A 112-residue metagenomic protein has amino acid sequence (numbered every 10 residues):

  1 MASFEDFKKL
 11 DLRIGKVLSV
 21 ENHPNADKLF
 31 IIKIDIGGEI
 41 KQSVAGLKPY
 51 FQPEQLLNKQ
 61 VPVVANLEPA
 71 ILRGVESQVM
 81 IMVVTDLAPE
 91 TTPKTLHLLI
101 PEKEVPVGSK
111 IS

Functional and structural regions predicted by a protein language model:
M1-S112: Phosphate-backbone binding interfaces of nucleic-acid-interacting proteins
